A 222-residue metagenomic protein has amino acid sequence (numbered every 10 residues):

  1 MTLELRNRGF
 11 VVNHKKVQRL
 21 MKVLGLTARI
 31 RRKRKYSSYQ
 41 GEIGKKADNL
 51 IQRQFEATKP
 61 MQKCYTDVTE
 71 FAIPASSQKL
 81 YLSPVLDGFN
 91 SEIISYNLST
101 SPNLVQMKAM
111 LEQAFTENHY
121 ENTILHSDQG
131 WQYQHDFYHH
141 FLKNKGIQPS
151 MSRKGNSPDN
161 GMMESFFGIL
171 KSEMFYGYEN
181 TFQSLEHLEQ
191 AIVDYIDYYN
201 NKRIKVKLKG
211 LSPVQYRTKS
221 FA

Functional and structural regions predicted by a protein language model:
M1, V17, M21, I51 (+12 more regions): Mobile genetic element proteins and their domesticated derivatives, centered on retroelements and DNA transposons
M1-K59, N156, S212-S220: Basic, flexible linker segments flanking DNA-binding modules in nucleic acid-interacting mobile-element proteins
N13, A47, M61, L82 (+7 more regions): Hydrophobic (often cysteine-bearing) scaffold residues that line and stabilize catalytic clefts of nucleotide/cofactor
S38-G41, S127-Q129, H135-D136, P149-K171 (+2 more regions): RNase H-like two-metal-ion nuclease catalytic core shared by retroviral integrases and related mobile-element nucleases
R53-I94, T100-P102: An active-site-proximal beta-strand-loop segment
Q78, Y96-N118: Active-site beta-loop-alpha junctions of metal-dependent nucleic acid enzymes, especially the RNase H-like/DDE
N90-Y96, P149-S152, Y176-Y178: Short small-residue beta-strand/loop micro-motif enriched in glycine and branched aliphatics
K143-I147, K171-A222: C-terminal domain-tail junction helix/linker
